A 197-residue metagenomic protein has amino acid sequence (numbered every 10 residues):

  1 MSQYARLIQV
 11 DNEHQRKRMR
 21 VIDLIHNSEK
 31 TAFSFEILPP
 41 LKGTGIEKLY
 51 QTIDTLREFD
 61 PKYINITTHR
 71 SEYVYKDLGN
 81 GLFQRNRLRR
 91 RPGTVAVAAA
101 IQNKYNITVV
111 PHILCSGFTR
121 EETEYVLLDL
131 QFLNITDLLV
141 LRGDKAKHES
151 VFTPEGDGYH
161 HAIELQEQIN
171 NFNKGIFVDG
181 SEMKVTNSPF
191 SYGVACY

Functional and structural regions predicted by a protein language model:
S2-F35, F177-F190: N-terminal amphipathic alpha-helix/helix-capping segment at the start of soluble metabolic enzymes
T31-P39, K62-I66, V109-I113, L138-V140 (+1 more regions): Hydrophobic faces of well-ordered beta-strands that scaffold small-molecule active sites in alpha/beta enzyme cores
P40, K62-P92, A146-G156: Glycine-rich, proline-tolerant flexible connector loops at the mouths of alpha/beta enzymes
T44-L56, R120-L127: Short, acidic/polar
Q51-T67: Catalytic domains of carbohydrate-active enzymes, especially glycoside hydrolases
L78-P111, D157-N187, Y192: Alpha-helix-loop-beta-strand connector modules within alpha/beta enzyme cores
R120-E167: Flexible, glycine-rich active-site loops centered on histidine and acidic residues that chelate a metal or position
